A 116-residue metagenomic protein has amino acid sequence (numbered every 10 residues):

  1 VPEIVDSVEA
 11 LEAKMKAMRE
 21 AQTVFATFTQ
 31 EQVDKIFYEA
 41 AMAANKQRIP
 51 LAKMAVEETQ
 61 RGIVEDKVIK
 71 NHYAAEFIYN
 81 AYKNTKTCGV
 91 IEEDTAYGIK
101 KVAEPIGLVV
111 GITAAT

Functional and structural regions predicted by a protein language model:
V1-V102: N-terminal Rossmann-like NAD(P)+-binding subdomain of aldehyde/semialdehyde dehydrogenases
V33, G107-V109: Buried hydrophobic positions in well-ordered alpha/beta secondary-structure cores of metabolic enzymes
A114-T116: Conserved coil-to-alpha-helix start sites within the AMP-binding
